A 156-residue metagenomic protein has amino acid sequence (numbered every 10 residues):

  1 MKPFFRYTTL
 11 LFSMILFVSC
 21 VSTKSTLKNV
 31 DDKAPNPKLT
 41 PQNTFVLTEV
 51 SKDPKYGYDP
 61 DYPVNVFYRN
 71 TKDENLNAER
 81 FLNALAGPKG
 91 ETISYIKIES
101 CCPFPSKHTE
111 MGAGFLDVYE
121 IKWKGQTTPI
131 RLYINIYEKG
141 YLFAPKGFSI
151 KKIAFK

Functional and structural regions predicted by a protein language model:
M1-T9: Bacterial N-terminal signal peptides that target proteins for export
T9, S22-T23: Alpha-helix initiation/capping motif
V18-S19: C-terminal motif of bacterial Sec signal peptides marking the signal peptidase cleavage site
T23-G114, G125-K156: N-terminal secretory-pathway/extracellular module detecting exported/lumenal segments and adjacent signal-anchor/first
